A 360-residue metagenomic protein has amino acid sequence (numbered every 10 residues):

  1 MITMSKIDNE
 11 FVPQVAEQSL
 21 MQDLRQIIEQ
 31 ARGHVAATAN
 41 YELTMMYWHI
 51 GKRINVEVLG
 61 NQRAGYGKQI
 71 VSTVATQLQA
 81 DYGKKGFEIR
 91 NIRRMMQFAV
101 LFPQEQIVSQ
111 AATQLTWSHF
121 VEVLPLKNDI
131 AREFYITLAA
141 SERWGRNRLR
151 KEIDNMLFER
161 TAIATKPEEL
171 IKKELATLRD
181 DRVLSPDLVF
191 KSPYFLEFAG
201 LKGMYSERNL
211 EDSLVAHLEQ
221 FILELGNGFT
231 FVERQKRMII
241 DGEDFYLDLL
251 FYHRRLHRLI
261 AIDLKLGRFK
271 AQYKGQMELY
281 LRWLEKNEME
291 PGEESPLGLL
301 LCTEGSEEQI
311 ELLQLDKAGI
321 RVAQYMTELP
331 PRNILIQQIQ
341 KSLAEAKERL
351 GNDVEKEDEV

Functional and structural regions predicted by a protein language model:
M1-V360: Basic, low-complexity intrinsically disordered segments
